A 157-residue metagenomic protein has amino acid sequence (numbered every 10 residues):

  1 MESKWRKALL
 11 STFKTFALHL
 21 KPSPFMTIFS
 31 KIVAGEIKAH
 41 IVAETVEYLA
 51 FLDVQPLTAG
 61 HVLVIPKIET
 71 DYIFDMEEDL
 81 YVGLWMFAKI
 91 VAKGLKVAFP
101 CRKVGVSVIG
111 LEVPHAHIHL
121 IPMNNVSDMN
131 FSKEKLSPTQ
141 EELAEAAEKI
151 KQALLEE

Functional and structural regions predicted by a protein language model:
L9-L10, L18-L20: Leucine-biased recognition of intrinsically disordered, low-complexity hydrophobic segments
F13, K21-E157: HIT superfamily nucleotide-processing domains
